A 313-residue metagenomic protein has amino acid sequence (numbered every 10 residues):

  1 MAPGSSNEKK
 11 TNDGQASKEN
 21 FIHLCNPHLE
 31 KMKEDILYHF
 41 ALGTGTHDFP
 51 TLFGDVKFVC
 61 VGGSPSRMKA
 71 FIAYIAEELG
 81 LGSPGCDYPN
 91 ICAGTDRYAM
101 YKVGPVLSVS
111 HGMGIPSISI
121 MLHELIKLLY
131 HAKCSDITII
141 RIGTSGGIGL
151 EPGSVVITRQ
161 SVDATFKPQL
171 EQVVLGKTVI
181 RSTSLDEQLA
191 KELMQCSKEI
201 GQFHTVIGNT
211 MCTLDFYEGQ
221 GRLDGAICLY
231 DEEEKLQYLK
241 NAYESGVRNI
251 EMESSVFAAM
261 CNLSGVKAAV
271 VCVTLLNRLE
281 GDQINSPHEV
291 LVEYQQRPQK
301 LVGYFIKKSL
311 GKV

Functional and structural regions predicted by a protein language model:
A2-E192: Metabolite-binding pocket within alpha/beta catalytic cores that recognizes anionic/polar moieties
S64, G146, M211-Y217, V256 (+2 more regions): Glycine-rich beta-alpha junction loops
S83-N90, D136, I200-N209, S309-V313: Flexible, glycine/charged-enriched surface loops at secondary-structure junctions
I180-G246: Active-site rim beta-loop-alpha module in soluble metabolic enzymes
E192-Q202, M260, L301-K312: Generic non-transmembrane alpha-helical segments
S255-V290: Zn-dependent metallopeptidase/amidohydrolase metal-coordination segment
R278-V313: His/Asp/Glu-rich mid-to-C-terminal helical/loop segments that flank catalytic regions of hydrolases
